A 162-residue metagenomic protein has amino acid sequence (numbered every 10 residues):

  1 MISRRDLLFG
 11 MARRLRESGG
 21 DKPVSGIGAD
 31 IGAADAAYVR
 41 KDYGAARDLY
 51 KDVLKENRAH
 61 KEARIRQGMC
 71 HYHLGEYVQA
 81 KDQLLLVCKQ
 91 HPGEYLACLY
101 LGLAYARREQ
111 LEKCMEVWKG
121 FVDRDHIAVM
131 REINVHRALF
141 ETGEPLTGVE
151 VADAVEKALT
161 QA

Functional and structural regions predicted by a protein language model:
M1-G26: Long, contiguous interaction/recruitment modules in multidomain scaffold/adaptor proteins
D35-V39, D48-G93, G120-R124: Alpha-helical adaptor scaffolds
C70, A104, A138-T142: TPR/TPR-like alpha-solenoid repeats
L103-M130, E156: TPR/TPR-like (Sel1-like) alpha-helical repeat modules
D123-A162: Terminal, low-structured helical/coil segments at or just beyond the last alpha-helical repeat
